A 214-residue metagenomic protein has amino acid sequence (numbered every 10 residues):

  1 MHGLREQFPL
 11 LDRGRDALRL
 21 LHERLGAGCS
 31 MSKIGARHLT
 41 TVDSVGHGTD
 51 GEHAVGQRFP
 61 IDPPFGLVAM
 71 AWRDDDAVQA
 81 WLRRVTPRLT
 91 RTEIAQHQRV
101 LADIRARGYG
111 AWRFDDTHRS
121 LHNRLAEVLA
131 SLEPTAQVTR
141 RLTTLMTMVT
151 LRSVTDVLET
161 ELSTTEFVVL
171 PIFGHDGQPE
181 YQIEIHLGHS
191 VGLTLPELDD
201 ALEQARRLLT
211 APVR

Functional and structural regions predicted by a protein language model:
M1-R15, D200-E203, R207-R214: N-terminal helix-turn-helix
G3-Y109: Amphipathic alpha-helical effector-binding/dimerization core of metabolite-sensing transcriptional regulators
C29, G46, R84, R119 (+2 more regions): Residue-level detector of alpha-helical recognition elements and their boundaries
V100-P212: Extended hydrophobic
